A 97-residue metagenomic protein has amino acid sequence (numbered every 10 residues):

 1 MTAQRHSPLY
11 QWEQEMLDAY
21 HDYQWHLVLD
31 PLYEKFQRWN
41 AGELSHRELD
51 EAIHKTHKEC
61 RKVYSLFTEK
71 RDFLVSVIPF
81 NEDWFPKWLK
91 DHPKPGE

Functional and structural regions predicted by a protein language model:
M1-E97: Acidic, Ser/Pro/Thr-rich low-complexity regulatory regions and the short amphipathic helical interaction modules they
